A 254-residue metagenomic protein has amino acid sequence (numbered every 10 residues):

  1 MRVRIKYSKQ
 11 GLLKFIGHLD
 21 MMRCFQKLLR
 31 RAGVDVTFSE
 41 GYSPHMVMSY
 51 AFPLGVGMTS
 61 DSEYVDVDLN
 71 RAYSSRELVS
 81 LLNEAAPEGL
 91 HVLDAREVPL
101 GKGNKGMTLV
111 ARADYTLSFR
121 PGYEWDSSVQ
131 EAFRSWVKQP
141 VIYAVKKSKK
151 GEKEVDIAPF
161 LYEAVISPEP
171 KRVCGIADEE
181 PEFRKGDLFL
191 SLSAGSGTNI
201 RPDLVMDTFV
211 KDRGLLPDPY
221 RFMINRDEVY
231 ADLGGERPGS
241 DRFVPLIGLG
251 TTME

Functional and structural regions predicted by a protein language model:
K6-S8, L12, I16, D20 (+1 more regions): Extended, well-folded interaction surfaces typified by the phenylalanyl-tRNA synthetase beta subunit core
Y7, V67-Y73, L117-Y123, L190-S196: Short beta-strand-to-loop capping motifs
F38-L69: Short, charge-patterned binding micro-sites
D61-T116: Ordered, amphipathic secondary-structure segments that act as subunit-interaction surfaces in large macromolecular
L78-A86, D126-K138, V205-M206: Short amphipathic alpha-helices in soluble, non-transmembrane regions that often serve as interface/regulatory elements
L117-K153: A contiguous pocket-lining binding segment that forms or flanks enzyme active sites
K138-E254: Core RNA-modification/binding signature centered on pseudouridine synthases
